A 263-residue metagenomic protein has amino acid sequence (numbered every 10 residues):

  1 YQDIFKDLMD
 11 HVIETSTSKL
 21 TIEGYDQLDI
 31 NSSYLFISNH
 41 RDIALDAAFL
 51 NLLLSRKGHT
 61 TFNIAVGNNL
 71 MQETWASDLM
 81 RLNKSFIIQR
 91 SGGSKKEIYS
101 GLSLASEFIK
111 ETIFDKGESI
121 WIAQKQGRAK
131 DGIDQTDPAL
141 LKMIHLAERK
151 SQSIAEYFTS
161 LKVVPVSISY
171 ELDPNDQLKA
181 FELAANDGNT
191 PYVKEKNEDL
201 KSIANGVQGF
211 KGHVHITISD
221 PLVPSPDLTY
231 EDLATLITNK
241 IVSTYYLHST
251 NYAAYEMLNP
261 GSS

Functional and structural regions predicted by a protein language model:
Y1-Y34, R41-T60, N68-T74, S103-I120 (+1 more regions): Membrane-interfacial terminal anchoring regions of lipid-handling membrane enzymes
N63-Y99: Conserved nucleotide-cofactor-binding alpha/beta core module
